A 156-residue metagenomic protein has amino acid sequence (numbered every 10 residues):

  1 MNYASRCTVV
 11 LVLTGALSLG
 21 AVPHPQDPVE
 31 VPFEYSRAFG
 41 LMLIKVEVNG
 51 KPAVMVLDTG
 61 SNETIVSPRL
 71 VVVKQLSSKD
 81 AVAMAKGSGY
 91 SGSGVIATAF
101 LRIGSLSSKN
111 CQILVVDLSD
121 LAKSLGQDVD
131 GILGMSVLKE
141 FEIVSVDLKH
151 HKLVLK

Functional and structural regions predicted by a protein language model:
M1-R6: Positively charged n-region of N-terminal signal peptides that target proteins for export
T8-S18: Bacterial N-terminal signal peptides
L19-K156: Pepsin/retropepsin-fold aspartyl endopeptidases
